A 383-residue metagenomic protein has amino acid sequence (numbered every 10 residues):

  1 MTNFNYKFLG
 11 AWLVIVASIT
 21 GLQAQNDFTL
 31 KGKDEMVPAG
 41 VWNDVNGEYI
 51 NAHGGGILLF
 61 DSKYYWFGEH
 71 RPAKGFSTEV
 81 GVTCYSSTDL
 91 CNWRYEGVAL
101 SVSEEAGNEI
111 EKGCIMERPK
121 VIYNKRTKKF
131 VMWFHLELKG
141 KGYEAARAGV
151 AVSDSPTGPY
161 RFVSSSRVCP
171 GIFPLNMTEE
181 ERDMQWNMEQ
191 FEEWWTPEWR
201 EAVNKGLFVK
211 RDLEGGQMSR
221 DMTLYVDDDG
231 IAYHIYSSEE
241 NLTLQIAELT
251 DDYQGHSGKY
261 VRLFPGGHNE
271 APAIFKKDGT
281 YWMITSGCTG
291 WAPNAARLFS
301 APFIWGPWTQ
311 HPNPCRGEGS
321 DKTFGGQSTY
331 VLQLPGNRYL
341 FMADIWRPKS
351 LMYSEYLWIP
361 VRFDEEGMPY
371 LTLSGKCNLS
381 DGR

Functional and structural regions predicted by a protein language model:
M1-N26: Bacterial Sec-dependent N-terminal signal peptides
A24-R383: Carbohydrate-active catalytic/glycan-binding domains of CAZyme proteins, especially the secreted or lumenal ectodomains
